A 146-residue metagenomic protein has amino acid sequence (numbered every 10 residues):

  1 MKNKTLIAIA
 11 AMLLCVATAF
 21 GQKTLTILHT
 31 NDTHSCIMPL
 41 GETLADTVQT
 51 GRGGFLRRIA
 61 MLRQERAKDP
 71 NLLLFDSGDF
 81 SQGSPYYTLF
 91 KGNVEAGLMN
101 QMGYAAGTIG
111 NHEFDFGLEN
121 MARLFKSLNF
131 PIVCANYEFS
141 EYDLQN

Functional and structural regions predicted by a protein language model:
M1-T24: Bacterial Sec-dependent N-terminal signal peptides
F20-N146: Acidic, metal/ion-coordinating pockets
